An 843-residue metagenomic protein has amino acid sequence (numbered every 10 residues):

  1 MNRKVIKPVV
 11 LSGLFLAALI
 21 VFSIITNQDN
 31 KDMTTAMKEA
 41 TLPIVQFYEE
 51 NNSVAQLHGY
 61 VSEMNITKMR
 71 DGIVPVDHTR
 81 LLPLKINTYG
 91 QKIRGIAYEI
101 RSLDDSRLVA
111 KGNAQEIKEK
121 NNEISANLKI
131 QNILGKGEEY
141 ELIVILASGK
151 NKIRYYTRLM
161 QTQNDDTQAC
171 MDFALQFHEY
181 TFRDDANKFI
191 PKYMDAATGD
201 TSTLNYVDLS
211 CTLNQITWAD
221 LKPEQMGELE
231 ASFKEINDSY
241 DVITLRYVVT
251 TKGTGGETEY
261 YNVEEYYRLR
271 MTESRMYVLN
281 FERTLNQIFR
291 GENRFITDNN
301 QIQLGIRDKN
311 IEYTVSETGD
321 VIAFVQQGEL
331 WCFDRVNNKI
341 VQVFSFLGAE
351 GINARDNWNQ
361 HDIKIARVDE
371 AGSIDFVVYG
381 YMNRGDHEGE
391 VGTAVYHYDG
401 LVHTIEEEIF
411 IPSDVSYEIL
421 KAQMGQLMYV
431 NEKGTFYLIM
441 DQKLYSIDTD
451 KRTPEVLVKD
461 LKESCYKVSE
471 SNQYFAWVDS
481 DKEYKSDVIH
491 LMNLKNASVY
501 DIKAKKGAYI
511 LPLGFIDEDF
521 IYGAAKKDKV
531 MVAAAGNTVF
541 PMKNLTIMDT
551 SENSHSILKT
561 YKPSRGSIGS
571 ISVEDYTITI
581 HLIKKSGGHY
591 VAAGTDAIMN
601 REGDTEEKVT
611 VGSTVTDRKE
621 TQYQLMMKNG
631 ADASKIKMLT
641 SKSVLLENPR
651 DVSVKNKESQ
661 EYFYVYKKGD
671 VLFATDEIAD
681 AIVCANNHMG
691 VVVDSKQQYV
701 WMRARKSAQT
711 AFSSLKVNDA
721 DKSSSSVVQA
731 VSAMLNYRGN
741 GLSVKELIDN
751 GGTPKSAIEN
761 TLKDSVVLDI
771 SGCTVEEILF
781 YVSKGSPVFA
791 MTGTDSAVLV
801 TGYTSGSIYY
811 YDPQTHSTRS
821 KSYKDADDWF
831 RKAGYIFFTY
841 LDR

Functional and structural regions predicted by a protein language model:
M1-L16: N-terminal Sec-pathway targeting helices
G13, A17, V21, I25-K31 (+7 more regions): Surface-exposed, charged secondary-structure patches
A36-E99, L103-L108, L142-D220, I296-K339 (+16 more regions): Core segments of small alpha/beta cavity-forming domains
A110-N113, F281, I340-A349, T404-S413 (+3 more regions): Beta-propeller fold detector
Y140, E235-V249, G372-V378, F520-A525 (+2 more regions): A short hydrophobic beta-strand element
Y240-V278, E282, D812-Q814, S820: Exposed beta-sheet edge and beta->alpha loop/turn motif
R335-N338, D399-L401, D448-R452, N493-A497 (+1 more regions): Short loop/turn segments that connect beta-strands within beta-propeller blades
T710-R843: Conserved active-site-adjacent core of cysteine acyl-enzyme catalytic domains
